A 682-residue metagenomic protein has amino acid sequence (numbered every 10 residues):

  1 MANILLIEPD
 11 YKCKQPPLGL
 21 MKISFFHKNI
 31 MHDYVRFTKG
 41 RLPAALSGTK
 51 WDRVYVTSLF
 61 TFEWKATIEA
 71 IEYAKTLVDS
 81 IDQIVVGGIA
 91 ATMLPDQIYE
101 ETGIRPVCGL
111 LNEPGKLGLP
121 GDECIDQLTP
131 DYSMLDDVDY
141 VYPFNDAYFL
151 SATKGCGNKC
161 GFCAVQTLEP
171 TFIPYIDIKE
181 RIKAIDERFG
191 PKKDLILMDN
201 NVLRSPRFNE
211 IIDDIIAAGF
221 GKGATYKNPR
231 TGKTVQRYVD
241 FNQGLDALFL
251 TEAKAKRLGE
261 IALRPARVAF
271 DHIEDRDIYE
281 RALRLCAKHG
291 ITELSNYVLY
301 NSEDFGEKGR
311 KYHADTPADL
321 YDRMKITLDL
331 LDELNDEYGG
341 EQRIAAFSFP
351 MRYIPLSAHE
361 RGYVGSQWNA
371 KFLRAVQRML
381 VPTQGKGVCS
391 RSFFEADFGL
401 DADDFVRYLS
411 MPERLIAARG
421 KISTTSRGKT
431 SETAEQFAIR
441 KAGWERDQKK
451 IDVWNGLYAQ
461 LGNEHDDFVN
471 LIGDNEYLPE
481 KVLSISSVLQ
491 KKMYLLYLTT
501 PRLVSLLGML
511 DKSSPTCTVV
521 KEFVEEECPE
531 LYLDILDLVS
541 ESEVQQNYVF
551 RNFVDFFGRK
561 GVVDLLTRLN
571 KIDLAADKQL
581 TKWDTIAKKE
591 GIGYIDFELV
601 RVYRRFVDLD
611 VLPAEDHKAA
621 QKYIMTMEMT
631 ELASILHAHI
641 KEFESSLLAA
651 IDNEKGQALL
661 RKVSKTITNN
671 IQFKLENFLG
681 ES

Functional and structural regions predicted by a protein language model:
A2-L6, K28-K39, S47-T49, V56 (+1 more regions): Radical SAM enzyme core and accessory elements
L6, R181-S302: Conserved SAM/AdoMet-binding glycine-rich loop
P9-K12, P16-D146, T626: Glycine-rich beta-alpha loop elements in corrinoid/cobalamin-binding modules across cobalamin-dependent enzymes
L18-G19, Y142-E180: Canonical Radical SAM [4Fe-4S] cluster-binding loop centered on the CxxxCxxC motif and its immediate flanking residues
Y55, Q83-V85, L195, A262-R267 (+1 more regions): Conserved C-terminal portion of the radical SAM core fold that forms the substrate/S-adenosylmethionine-binding
T67, I178, F208, Y279 (+1 more regions): Aromatic/hydrophobic pocket-lining residues that form the small-molecule binding cavity in soluble enzyme cores
I71-D79, A164, I216, A287 (+1 more regions): Surface-exposed amphipathic alpha-helices with a cationic face
M93-L94, P206, R237, Y300-P317 (+1 more regions): Flexible glycine/acidic-rich beta-alpha junction loops that bind and position SAM and/or redox cofactors in anaerobic
